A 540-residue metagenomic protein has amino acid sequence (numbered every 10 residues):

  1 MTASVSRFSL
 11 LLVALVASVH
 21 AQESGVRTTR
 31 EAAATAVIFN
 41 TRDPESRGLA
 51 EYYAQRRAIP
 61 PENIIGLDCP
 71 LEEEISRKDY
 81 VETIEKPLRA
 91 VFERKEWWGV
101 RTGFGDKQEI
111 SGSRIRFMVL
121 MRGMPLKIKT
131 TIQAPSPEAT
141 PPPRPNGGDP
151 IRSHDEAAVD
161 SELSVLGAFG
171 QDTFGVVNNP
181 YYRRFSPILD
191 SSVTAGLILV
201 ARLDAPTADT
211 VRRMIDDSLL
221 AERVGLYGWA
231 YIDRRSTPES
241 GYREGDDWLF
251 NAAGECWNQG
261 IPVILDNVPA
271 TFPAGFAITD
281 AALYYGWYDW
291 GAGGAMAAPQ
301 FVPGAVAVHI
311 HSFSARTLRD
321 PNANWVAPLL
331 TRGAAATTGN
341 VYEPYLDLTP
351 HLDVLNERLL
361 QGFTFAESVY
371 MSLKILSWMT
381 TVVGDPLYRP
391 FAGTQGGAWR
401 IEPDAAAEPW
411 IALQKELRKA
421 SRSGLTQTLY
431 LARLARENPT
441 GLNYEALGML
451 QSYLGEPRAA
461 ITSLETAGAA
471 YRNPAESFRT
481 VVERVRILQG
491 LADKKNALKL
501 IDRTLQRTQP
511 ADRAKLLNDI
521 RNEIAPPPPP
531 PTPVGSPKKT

Functional and structural regions predicted by a protein language model:
E73-D247, S377-F391, Q395: Structured catalytic cores of large enzymes
P299-S372: C-terminal soluble interaction/assembly domains
Q361-T426: Caspase-like cysteine protease fold
K415-E416, L447, R484, R521: Structural register within alpha-helical repeat arrays
S421-G424, L454, L491, P528: Structural motif corresponding to the intra-repeat A-B loop/turn of tetratricopeptide repeats
N438, Y471-R472, T508-A511: Alpha-helical junction/boundary sensor with strong preference for TPR arrays
